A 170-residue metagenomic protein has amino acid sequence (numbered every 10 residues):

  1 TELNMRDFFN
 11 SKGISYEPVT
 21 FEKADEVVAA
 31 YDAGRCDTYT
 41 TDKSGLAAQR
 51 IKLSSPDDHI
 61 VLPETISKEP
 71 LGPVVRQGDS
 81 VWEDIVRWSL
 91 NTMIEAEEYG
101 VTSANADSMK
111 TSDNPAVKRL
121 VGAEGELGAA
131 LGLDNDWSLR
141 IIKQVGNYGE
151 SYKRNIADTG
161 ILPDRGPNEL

Functional and structural regions predicted by a protein language model:
T1-A29, S44: Bilobed "Venus flytrap"/periplasmic-binding protein-like clamshell domains and structurally analogous long
T1-E2, G45-L46, P63-D136, N147-G149: Extended ligand-binding regions for polar small-molecule ligands
M5-F8, I51, V86: Short, solvent-exposed loop/turn and secondary-structure capping segments
N10-I14, Q49-E64, K68-R76: Ligand-binding "clamshell"
D32-T41: Alpha-to-beta junction loops
D42, L46-R50: Extracytoplasmic loops/domains of multi-pass membrane proteins
G122-L170: C-terminal functional modules
